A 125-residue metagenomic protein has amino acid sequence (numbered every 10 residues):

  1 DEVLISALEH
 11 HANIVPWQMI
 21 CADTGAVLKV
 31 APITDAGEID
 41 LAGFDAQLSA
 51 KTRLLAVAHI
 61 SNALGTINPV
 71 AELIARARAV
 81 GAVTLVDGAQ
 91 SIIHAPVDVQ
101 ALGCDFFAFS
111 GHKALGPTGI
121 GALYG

Functional and structural regions predicted by a protein language model:
D1-G125: Pyridoxal 5′-phosphate
